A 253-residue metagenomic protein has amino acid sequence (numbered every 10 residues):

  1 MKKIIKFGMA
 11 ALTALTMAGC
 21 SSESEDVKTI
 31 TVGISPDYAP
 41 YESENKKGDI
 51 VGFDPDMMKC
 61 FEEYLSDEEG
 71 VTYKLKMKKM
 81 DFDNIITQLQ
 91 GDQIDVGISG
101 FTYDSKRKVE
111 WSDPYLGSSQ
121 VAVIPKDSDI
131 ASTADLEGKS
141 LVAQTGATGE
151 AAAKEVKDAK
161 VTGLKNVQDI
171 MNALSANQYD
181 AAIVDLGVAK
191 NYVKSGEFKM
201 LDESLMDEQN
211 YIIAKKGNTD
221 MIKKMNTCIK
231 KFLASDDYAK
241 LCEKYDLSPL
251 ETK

Functional and structural regions predicted by a protein language model:
L15-G19: C-terminal motif of bacterial Sec signal peptides marking the signal peptidase cleavage site
D26-G100: Extracytoplasmic small-molecule ligand-binding "clamshell" domains of the periplasmic binding protein/Venus flytrap
S35-D37, G117-I124, L186, K190-K230 (+1 more regions): Periplasmic-binding protein-like
P55-Y64, A147, Y211-L250: Extended ligand-binding regions for polar small-molecule ligands
E69-K74, A151-K165, D169, K199-S204 (+1 more regions): Ligand-binding clefts/hinges and TM-proximal coupling segments of bilobed small-molecule sensing domains
T72-T87, S128, T162-A176, E208: Short helix-initiation/N-cap motifs at beta->coil->alpha
L75-D135, M200-S204: Acidic, polar ligand-binding/catalytic clefts
N84, I98-V109, A152, S175-D207: A ligand-binding cleft/hinge motif common to bilobed small-molecule-binding domains
